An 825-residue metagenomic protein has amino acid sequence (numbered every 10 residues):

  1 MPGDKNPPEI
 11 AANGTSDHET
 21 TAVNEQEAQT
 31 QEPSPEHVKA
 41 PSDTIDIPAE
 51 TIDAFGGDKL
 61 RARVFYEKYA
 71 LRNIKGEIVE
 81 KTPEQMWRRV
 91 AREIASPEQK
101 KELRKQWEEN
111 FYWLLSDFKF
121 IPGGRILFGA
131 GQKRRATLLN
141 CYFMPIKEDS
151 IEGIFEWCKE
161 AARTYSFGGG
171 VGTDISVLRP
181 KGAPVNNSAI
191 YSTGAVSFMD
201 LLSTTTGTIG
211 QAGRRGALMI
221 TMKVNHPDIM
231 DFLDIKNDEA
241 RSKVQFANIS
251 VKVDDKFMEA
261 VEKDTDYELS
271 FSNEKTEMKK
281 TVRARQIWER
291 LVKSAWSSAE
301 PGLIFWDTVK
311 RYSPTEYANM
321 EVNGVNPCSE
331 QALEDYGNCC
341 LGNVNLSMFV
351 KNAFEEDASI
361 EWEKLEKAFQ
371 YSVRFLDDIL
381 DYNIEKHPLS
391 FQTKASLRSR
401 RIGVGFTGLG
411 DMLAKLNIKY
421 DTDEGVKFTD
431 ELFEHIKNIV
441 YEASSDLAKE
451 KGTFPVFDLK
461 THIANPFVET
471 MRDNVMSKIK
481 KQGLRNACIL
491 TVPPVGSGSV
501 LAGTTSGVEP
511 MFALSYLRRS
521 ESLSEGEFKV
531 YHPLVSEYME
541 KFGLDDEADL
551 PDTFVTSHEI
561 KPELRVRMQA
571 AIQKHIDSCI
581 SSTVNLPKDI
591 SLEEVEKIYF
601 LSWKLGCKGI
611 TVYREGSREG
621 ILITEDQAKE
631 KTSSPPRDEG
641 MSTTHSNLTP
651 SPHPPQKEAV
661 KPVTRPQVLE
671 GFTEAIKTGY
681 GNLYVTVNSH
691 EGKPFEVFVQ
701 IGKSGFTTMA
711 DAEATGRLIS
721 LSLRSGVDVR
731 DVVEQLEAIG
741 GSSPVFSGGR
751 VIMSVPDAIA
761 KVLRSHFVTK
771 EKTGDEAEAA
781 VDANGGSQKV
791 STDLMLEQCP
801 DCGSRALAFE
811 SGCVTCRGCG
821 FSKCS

Functional and structural regions predicted by a protein language model:
N6, A11, N24-E25, T30-E108 (+7 more regions): Conserved, charged catalytic cores of large soluble enzymes
K59, N323, E330-A332, L376 (+6 more regions): Catalytic alpha/beta core of large soluble enzyme barrels
L71, E93-L103, L114-N187, A195 (+8 more regions): Function-dense linear segments that define catalytic or interfacial modules in macromolecule-processing proteins
S192-G194, G207-R285, D378, L523-Q573 (+3 more regions): Conserved catalytic alpha/beta cores of large enzymes that bind or transform nucleotide phosphates and polynucleotides
A368-T393, L397, K419-V495, I580-S581 (+3 more regions): Internal maturation/activation junctions in enzymes
T624-T632, P636, T644-N682, G785-M795: Short, Gly/Pro- and small/polar-rich lid/capping loops
C799-C802, C816-C819: Short cysteine-rich clusters marking metal-coordination/redox-active sites
G820-S825: Short Cys/His-rich micro-motifs in 6-15 aa windows
